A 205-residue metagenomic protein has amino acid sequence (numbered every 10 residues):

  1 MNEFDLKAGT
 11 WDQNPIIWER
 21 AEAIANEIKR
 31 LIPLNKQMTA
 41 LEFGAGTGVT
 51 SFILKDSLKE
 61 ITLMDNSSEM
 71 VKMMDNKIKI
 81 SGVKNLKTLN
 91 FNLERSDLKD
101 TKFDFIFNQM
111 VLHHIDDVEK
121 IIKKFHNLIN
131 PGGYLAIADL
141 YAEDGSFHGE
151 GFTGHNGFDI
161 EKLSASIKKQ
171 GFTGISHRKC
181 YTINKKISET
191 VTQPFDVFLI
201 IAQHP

Functional and structural regions predicted by a protein language model:
M1-N35, M73, I80-S81: Conserved class I S-adenosyl-L-methionine
L41-R95: Class I SAM-dependent methyltransferase SAM/SAH-binding core
F107: A conserved beta-strand element that flanks and buttresses the S-adenosyl-L-methionine
M110-H114: Short catalytic micro-motifs in class I SAM-dependent methyltransferases
E119-Y134: A short glycine-rich, Lys/Arg-flanked "PGG" loop and its adjoining helix->strand segment in the class I
S146-K162: Acceptor-substrate binding/catalytic loop of class I
F172-I183: Conserved S-adenosyl-L-methionine
I183-P205: Core SAM-dependent methyltransferase catalytic element
